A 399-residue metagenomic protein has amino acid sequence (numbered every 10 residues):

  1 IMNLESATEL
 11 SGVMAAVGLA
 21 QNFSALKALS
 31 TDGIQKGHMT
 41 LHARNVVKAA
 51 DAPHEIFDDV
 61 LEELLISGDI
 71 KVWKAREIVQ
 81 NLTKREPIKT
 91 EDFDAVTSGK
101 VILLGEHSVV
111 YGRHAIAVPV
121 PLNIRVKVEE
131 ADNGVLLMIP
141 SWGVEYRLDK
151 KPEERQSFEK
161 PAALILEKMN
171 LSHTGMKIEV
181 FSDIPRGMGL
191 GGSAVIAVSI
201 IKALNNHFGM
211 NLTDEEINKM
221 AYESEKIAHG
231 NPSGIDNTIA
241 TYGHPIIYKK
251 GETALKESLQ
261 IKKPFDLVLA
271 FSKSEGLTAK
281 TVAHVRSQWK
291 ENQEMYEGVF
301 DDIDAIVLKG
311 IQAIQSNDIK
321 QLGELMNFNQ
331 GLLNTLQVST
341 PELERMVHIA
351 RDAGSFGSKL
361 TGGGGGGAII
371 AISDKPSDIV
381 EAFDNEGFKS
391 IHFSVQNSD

Functional and structural regions predicted by a protein language model:
I1-G37, A50: Hydrophobic alpha-helical bundle architecture
Q35, H42-F93, D399: N-terminal charge/polar-biased segments
L41-N45, E62-L64, L343-M346, G362-I369: Small/polar glycine-rich anion-binding or flexible loop at a beta-alpha turn
A50, H54, K89-D94, S98 (+6 more regions): C-terminal nucleotide
G112-D132: Structural signature of FAD isoalloxazine-binding scaffolds in flavoprotein oxidoreductases
V120-L122, M188-N211: DPxDG-like acidic metal-binding loop motif
M176, I184-M188, F356: Short pre-catalytic strand/loop immediately N-terminal to key active-site residues, enriched for Gly-Thr
